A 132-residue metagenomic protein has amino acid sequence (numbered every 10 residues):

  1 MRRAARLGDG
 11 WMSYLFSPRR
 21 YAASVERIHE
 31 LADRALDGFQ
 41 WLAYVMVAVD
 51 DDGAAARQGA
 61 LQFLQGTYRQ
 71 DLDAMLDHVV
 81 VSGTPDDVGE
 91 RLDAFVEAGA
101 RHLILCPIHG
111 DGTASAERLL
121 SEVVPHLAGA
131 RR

Functional and structural regions predicted by a protein language model:
M1-R132: Active-site-adjacent structural elements that line small-molecule/cofactor binding pockets in enzymes
